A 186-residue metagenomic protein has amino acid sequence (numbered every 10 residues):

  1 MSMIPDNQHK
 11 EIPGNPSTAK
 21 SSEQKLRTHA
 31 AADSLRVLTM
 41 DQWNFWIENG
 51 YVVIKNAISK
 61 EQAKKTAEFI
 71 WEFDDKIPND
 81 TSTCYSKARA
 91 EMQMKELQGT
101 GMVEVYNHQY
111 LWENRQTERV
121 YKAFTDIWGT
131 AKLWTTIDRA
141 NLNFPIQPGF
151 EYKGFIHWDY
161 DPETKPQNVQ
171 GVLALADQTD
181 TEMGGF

Functional and structural regions predicted by a protein language model:
S2-N49, K55-E163: Non-heme Fe(II)-dependent double-stranded beta-helix
V52-V53, F186: Short beta-strand segments in beta-sandwich/barrel cores
G149-F186: Catalytic core of non-heme Fe(II) oxygenases with the double-stranded beta-helix
